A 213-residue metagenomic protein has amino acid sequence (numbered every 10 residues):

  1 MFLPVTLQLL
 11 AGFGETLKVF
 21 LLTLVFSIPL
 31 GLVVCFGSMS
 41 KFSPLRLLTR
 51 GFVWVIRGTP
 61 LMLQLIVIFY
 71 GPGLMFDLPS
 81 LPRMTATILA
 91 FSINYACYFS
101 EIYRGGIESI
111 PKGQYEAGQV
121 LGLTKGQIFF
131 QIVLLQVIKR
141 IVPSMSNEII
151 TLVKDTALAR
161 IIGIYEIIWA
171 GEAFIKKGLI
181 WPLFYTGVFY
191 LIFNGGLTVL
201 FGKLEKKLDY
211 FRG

Functional and structural regions predicted by a protein language model:
M1-G213: Transmembrane alpha-helices and adjacent helix-loop boundaries
